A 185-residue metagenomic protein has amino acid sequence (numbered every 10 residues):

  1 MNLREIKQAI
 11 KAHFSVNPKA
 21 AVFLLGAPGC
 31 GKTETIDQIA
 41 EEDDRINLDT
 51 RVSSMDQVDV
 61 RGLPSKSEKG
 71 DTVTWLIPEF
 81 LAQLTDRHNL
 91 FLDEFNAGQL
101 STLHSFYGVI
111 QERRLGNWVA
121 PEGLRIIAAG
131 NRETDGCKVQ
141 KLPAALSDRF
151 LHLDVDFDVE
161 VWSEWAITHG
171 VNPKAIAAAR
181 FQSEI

Functional and structural regions predicted by a protein language model:
M1-Q182: AAA+ P-loop NTPase catalytic core and its hallmark functional loops
